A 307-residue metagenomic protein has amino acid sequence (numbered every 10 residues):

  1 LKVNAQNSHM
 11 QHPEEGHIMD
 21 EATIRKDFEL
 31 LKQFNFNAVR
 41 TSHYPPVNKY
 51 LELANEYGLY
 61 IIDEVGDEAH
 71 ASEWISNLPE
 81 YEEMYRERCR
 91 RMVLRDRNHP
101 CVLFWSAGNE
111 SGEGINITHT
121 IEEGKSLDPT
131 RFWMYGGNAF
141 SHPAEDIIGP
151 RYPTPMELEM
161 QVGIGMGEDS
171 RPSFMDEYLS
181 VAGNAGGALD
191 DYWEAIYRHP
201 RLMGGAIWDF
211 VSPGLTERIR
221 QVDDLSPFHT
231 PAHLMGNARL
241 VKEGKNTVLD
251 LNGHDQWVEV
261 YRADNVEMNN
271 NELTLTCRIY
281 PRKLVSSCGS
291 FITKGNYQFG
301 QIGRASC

Functional and structural regions predicted by a protein language model:
L1-K32, E52: N-terminal carbohydrate-binding accessory modules
H9-P13, D67-A71, V181, Q256-V258: A short, flexible beta-alpha/helix-coil linker loop
R25-L31, A38-I219: Substrate-binding/catalytic cleft of secreted carbohydrate-active enzymes, primarily glycoside hydrolases
R220-D255, G289: Extracytoplasmic low-complexity segments
Q221-S226, L273-K283: Short hydrophobic/aromatic patches on beta-strands that form ligand-binding or substrate-lining surfaces
A232, D250-L273: Short surface loop/edge beta-strand patches of beta-sandwich-type extracellular domains that form ligand-contact sites
G289-S306: Glycan-recognition/cleft segments
